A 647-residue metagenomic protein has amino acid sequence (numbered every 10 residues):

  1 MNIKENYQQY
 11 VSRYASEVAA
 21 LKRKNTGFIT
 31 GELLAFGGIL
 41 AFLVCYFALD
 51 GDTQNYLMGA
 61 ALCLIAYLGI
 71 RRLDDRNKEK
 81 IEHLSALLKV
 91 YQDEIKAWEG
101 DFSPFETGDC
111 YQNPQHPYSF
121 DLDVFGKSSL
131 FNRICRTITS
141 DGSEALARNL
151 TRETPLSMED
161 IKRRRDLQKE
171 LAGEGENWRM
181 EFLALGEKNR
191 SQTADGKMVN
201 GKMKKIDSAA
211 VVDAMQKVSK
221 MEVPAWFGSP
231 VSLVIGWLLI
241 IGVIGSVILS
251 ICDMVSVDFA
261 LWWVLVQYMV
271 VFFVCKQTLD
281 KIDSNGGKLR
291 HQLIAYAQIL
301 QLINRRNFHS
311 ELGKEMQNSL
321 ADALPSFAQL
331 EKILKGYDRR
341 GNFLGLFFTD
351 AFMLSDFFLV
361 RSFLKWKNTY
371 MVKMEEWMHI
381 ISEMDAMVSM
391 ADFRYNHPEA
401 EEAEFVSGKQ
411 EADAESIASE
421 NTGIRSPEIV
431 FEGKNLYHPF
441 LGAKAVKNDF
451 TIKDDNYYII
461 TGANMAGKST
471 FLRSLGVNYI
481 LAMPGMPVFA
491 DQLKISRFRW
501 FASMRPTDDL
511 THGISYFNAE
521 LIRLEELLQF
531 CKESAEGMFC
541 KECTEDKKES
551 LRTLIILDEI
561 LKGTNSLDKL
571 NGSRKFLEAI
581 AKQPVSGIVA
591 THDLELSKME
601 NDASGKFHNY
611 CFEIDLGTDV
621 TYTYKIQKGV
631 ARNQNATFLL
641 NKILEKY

Functional and structural regions predicted by a protein language model:
M1-A463, T470-G476, A482-R499, I522 (+2 more regions): Alpha-helical coupling/stalk and coiled-coil linker elements that connect catalytic or binding modules and transmit
M390, P398-Y647: ATPase nucleotide-binding head domains, primarily ABC-like/P-loop NTPase cores
